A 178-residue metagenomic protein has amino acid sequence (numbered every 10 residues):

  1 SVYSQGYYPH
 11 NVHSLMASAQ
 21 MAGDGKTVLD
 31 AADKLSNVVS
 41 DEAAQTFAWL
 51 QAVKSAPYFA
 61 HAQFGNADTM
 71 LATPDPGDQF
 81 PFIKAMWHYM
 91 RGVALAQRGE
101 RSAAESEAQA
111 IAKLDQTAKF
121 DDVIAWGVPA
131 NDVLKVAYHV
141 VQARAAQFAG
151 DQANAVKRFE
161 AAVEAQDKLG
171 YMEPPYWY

Functional and structural regions predicted by a protein language model:
S1-Y3, S36-T46, T73-F82, I111-D121 (+2 more regions): Solenoid-like repeat scaffolds
Q5-H10, S14-D24, A31-L35, V39 (+3 more regions): Polar, glycine-rich mid-to-C-terminal structural blocks that act as macromolecule-binding/assembly scaffolds
S14, A56, M86, M90 (+2 more regions): "A position-specific structural signal for the A-helix of alpha-solenoid helical repeats
D24-V38, G65-D78, R101-D115, N154-A161: Alpha-helical repeat scaffolds
A137, N154-Y178: Generic long, charged, amphipathic alpha-helical segments
